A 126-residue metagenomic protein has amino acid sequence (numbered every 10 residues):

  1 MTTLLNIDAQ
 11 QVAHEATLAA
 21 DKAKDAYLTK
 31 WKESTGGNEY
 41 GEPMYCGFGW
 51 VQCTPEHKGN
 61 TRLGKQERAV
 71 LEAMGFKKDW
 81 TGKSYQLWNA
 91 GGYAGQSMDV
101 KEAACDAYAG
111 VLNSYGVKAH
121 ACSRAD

Functional and structural regions predicted by a protein language model:
M1-A73: N-terminal leader/targeting segments
M44-C46, W80, S114: A generic structural signal for short, non-catalytic loop/turn and secondary-structure boundary residues
R62-T81, L87-A90, Q96: Detector for the mature cores of small, proteolytically processed and post-translationally modified peptide effectors
S84-D126: Short, compact, well-ordered microdomains
